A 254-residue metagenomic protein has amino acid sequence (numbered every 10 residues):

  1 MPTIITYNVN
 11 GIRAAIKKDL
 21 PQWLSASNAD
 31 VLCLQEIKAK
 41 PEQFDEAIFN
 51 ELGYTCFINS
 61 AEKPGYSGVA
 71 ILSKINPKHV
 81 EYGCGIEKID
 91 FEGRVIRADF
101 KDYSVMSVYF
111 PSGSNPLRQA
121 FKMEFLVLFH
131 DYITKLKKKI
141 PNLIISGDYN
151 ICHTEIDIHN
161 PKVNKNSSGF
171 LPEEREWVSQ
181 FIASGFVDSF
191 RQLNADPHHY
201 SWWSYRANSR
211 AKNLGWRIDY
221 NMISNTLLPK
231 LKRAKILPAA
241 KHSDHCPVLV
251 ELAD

Functional and structural regions predicted by a protein language model:
M1-E51, T55, A61, Y66-V69 (+2 more regions): N-terminal, active-site-proximal structural segment of metallo-dependent hydrolase catalytic domains
P2-N10, D102-S112, S146: Active-site-proximal beta-strand elements of phosphoester/diester hydrolases
Y7-N8, L24-E42, V105, I133-E155 (+4 more regions): Active-site beta-strand/loop signature of hydrolases that rely on acidic residues for catalysis
I37-K38, D45-G113: Structured beta-strand-rich core segments of catalytic domains in phosphoester-bond hydrolases
L52-T55, V127-L214, I218: Metal-dependent phosphoesterases centered on the DNase I-like endonuclease/exonuclease/phosphatase
P64-V80, P197, S209-P229: Conserved beta strand-loop-helix elements of the APE1-like EEP
K74, A98-K101, S224-N225, V250-D254: Active-site beta-strand termini and strand-to-loop segments that position acidic
G85-I86, F110-L126, K162-N166: Surface-exposed cleft-lining segments at the edges of enzyme active sites
